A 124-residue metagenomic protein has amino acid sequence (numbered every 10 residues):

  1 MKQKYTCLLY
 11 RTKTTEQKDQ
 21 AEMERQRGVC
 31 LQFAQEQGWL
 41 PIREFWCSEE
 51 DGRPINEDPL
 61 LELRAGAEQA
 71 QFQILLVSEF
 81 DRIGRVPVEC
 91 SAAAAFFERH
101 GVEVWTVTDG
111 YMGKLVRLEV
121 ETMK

Functional and structural regions predicted by a protein language model:
M1-K124: Short, structured surface patches at the beginning of a domain
